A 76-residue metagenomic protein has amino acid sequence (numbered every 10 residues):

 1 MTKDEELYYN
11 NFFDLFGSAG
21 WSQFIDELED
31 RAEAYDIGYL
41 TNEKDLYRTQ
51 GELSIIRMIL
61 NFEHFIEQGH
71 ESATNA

Functional and structural regions predicted by a protein language model:
M1-K3, I66-A76: Short intrinsically disordered terminal tails
M1-R31: N-terminal acidic leader/helix
E5-E6, N11, I37, E43 (+2 more regions): Short linear motifs in intrinsically disordered/low-complexity regions
F24, E29, T41, E71-A76: Contiguous, function-dense segments enriched for cysteine-driven chemistry and partner/ligand-binding capacity
D30-Q68: Short, charge-rich amphipathic interface segments used for partner binding and complex assembly
